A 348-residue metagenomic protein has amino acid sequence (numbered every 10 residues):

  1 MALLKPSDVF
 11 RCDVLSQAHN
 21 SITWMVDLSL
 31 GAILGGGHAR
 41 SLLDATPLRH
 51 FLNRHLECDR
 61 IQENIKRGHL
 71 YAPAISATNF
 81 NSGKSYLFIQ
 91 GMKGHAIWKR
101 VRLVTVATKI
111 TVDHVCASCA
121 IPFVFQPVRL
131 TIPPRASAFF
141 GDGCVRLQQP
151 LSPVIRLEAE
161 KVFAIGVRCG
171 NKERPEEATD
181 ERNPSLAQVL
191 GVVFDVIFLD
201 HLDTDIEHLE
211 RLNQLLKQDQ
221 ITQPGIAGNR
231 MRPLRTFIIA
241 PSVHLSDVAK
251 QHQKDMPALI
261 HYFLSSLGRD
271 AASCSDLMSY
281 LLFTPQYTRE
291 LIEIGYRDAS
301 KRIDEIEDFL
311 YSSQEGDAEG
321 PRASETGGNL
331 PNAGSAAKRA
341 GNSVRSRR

Functional and structural regions predicted by a protein language model:
M1-R348: Patatin-like phospholipase
